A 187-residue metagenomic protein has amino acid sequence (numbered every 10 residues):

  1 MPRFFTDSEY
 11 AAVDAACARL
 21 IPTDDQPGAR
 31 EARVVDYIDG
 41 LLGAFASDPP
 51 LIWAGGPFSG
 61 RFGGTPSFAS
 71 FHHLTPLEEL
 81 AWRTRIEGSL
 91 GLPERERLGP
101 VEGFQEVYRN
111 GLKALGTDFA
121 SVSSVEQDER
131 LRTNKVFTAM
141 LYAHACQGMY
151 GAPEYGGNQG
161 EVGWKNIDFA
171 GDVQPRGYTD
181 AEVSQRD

Functional and structural regions predicted by a protein language model:
M1-R3: Short, Gly/Pro- and small/polar-rich lid/capping loops
S8-A18, Q26, R30-D187: Mature-region segments of soluble proteins
I21: Helix-loop "lid/cap" segments that line or gate small-molecule binding pockets
